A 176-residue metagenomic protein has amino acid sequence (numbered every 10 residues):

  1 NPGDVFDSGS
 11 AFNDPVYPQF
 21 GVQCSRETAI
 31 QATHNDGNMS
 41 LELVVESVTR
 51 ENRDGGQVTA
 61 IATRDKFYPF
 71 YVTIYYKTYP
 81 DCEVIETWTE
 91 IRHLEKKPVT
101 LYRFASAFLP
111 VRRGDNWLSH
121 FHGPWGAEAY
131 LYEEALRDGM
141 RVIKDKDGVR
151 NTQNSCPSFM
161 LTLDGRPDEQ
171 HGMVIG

Functional and structural regions predicted by a protein language model:
N1-G176: Polysaccharide-binding surfaces and accessory modules of carbohydrate-active proteins
